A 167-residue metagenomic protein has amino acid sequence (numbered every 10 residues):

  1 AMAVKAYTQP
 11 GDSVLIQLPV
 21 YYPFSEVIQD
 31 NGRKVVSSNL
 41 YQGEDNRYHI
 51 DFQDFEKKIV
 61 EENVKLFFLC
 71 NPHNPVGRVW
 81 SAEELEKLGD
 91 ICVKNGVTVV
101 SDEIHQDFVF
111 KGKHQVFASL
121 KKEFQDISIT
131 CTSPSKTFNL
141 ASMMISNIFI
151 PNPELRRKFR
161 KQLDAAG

Functional and structural regions predicted by a protein language model:
A1-S13, P153: Phosphate-binding glycine-rich loop
Y7, V14, V27-I28, C92: Short hydrophobic alpha-helical segments of the AMP-binding
D12, R33, K94-T98, Q125-D126: A short helix->loop->beta-strand "cap" motif at the edges of active sites that frequently abuts
V14-L15, I28, F67, N74 (+3 more regions): Generic structural signal for small/hydrophobic residues in well-ordered secondary structure, especially within
L18, S37-G43: Short beta->alpha connector loops at strand-helix junctions that form conserved, small/polar/Pro-enriched
D30-V36: A short helix-loop-beta submotif of the ANL/AMP-binding
Q42-K113: Active-site phosphate-binding strand-loop segment of PLP-dependent enzymes
K121-G167: Conserved core segment of the aminotransferase class I/II
